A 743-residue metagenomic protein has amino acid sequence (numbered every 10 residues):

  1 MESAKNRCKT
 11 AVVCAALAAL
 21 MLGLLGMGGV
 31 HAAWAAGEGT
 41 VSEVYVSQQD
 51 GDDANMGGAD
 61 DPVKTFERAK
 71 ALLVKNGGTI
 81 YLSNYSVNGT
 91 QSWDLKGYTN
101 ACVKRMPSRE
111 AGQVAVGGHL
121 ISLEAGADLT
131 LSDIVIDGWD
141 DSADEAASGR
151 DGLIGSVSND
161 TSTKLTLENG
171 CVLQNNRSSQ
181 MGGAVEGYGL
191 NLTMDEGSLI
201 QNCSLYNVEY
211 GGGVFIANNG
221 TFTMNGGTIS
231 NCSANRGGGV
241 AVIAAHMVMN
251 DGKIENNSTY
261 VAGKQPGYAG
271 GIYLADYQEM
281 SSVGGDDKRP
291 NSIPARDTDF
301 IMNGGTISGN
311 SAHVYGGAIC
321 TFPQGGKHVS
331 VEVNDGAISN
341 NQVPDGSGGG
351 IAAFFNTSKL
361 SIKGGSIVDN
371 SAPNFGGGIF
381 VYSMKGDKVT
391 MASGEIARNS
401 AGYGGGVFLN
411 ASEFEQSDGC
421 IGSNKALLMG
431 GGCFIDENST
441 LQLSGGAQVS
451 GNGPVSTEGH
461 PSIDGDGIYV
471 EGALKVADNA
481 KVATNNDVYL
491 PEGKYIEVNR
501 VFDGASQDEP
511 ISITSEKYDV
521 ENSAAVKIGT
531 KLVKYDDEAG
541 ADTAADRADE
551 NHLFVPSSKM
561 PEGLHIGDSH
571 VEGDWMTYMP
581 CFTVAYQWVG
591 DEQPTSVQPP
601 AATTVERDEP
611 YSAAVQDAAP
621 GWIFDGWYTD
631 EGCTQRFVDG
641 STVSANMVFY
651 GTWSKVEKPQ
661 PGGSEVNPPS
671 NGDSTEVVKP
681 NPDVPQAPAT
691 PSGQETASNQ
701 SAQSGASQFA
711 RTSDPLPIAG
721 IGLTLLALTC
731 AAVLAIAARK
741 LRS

Functional and structural regions predicted by a protein language model:
L24-G39, A710-P717: Sec-dependent signal peptide cleavage junction
H31-E43, Q49, S444-G446, N452 (+7 more regions): Extracellular/surface-exposed low-complexity segments
S47-S83: Acidic Gly/Asp/Thr-rich repetitive segments characteristic of extracellular carbohydrate-active and adhesion proteins
Q48-Q49, V63, M579-Q660: Secondary-structure capping and domain/repeat boundary segments
K70, G77-C102, S108-G118, N486: N-terminal extracellular ligand-recognition/capping segment immediately after the signal peptide
K75-G78, D94-T99, L120-D140, R150-R177 (+14 more regions): Surface-exposed loop/turn motifs in large extracellular/passenger domains
E695-L723: Extracellular Ser/Thr-rich, low-complexity/disordered mucin-like segments
L723-S743: C-terminal membrane-anchoring or membrane-association module
